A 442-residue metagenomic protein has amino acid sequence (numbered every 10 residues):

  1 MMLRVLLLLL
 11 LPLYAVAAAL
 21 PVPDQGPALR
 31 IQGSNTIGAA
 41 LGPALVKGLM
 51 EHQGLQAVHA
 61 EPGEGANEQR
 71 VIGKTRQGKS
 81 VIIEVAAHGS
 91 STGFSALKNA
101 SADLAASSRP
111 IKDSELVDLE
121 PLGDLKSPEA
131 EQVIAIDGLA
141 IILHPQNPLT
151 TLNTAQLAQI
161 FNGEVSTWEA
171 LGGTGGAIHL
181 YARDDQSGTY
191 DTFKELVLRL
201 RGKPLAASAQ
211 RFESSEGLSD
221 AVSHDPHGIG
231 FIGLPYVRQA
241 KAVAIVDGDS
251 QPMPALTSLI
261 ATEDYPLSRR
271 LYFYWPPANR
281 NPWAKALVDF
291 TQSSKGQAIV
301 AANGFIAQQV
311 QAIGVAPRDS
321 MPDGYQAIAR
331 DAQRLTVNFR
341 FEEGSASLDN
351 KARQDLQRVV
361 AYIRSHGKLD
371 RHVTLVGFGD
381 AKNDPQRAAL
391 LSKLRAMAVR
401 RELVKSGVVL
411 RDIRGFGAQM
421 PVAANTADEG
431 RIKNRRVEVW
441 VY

Functional and structural regions predicted by a protein language model:
M1-L8: Sec-dependent signal peptide recognition, specifically the positively charged N-region followed immediately by
P12-A15: N-terminal signal peptide c-region/cleavage motif recognized by signal peptidases
A18-S345, N350-Q354, R431-K433, V441: Flexible loop/hinge segments at secondary-structure junctions
A28-R30, I82-E84, D370-T374, L410-D412 (+1 more regions): Residues at or immediately flanking beta-strands
N35, G89, E343-S345, V360 (+3 more regions): Short, well-ordered turn and helix-capping elements at secondary-structure junctions
G123, D247-Q251, L369, M420-N425: Functionally engaged cysteine thiol sites
R334, R340-V376, R400-V409, V439-Y442: Periplasmic peptidoglycan-binding/anchoring modules of Gram-negative envelope and division proteins
K368, F378-Y442: Periplasmic OmpA-like peptidoglycan-binding domain that tethers envelope proteins to the cell wall
